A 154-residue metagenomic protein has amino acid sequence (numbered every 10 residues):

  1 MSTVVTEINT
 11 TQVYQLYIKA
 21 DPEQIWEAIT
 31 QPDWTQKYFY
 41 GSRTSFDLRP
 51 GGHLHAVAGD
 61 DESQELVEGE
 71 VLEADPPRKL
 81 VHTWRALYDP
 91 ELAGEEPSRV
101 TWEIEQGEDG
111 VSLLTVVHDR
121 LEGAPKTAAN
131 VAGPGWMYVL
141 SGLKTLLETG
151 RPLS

Functional and structural regions predicted by a protein language model:
M1-V13: Short acidic N-proximal helix/loop "leader" segments that mark the beginning of a domain or an inter-domain linker
T6-I8, D61-E65, L92-E96, G110: A generic structural micro-feature
V13-Y14, D33-L66: Short beta-edge strand/loop motif at the mouth of beta-sheet-based domains
L16, V67-E73, S98-Q106: Hydrophobic/aromatic beta-strand elements that line small-molecule binding cavities or substrate pockets in beta-rich
D75-L80, D109: Short, conserved beta-turn/loop elements at beta-strand boundaries and strand-helix junctions
P90-M137: Beta-strand/loop substructures that line and gate deep hydrophobic ligand-binding cavities in soluble
T145-S154: Short, highly charged C-terminal tails/helix-capping segments
